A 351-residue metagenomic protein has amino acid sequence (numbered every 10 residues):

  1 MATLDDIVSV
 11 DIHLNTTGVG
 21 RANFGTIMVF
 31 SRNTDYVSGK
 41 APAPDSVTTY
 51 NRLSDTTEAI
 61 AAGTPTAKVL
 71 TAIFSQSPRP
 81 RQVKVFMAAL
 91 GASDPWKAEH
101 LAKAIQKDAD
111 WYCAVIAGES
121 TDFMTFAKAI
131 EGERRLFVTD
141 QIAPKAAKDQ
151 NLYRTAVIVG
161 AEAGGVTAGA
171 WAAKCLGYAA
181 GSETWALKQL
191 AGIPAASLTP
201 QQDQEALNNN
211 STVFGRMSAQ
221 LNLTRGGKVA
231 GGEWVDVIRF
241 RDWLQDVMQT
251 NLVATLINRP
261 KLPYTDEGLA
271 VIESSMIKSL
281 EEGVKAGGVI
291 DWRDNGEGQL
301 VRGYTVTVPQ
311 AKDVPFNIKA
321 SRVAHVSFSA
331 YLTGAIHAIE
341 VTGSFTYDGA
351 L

Functional and structural regions predicted by a protein language model:
M1-L351: Surface-exposed assembly/interface segments
